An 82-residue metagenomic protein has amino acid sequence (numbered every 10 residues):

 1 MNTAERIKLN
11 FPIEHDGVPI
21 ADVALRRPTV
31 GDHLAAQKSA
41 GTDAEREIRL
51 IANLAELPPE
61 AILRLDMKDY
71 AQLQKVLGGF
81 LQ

Functional and structural regions predicted by a protein language model:
N2-Q82: Short, surface-exposed, charged amphipathic helix/loop patches that serve as local interaction elements
